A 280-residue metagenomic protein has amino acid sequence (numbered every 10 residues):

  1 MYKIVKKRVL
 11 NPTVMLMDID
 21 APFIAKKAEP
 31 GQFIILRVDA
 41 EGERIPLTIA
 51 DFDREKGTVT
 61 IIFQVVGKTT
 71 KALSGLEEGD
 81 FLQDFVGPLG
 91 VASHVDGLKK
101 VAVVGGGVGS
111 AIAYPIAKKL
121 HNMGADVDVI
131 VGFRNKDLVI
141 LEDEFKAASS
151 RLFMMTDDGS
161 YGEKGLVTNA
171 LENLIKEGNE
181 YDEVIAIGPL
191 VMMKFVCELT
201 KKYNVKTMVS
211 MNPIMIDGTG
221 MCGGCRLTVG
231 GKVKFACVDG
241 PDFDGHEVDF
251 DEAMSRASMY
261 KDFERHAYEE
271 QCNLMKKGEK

Functional and structural regions predicted by a protein language model:
M1-E78: Ferredoxin-reductase
K6, D51, M154-T156, V209 (+1 more regions): Structural signal for conserved beta-strand scaffold positions within catalytic alpha/beta enzyme cores
L36, D84-F85, L227: A generic structural signal for residues embedded in beta-strands
G42-D51, L89-K99, C237: Short, Lys/Arg- and Gly-enriched loop/turn segments at beta-strand edges
K68-I216: FNR/FR-type flavoprotein reductase catalytic core
I112, L190, N212-D242, E270-M275: Local cysteine-cluster metal-coordination motifs and their immediate loop/turn environment, predominantly Fe-S cluster
F235-D239, F243-K280: Short Fe-S-cluster ligation motifs
